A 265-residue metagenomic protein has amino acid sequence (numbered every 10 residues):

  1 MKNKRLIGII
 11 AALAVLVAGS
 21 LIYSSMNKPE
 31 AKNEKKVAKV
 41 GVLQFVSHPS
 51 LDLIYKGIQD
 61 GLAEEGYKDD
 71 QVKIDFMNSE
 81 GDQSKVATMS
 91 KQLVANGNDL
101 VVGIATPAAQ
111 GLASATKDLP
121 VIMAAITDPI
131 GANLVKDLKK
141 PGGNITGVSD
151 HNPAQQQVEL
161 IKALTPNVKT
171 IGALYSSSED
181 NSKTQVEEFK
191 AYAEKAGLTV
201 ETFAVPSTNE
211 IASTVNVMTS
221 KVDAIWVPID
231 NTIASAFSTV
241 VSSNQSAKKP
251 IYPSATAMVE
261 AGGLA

Functional and structural regions predicted by a protein language model:
M1-K39: Short, low-complexity disordered leader/linker segments with a strong preference for bacterial N-terminal type II
M26-V40, G66-D70, D137, P141 (+1 more regions): Immediate post-signal peptide segment of exported/extracytoplasmic ligand-binding proteins
V37-Q59, E65, D75-S84, S178 (+3 more regions): Extracytoplasmic "Venus flytrap"
I58, T146-A193: An alpha-beta-alpha
K73-A95, F203-M218: Structural motif
S79-V135, D230-Q245, K249-P253: Beta-alpha junction/loop-to-helix N-cap segments that form part of ligand/metal-binding clefts
A132-K162, E260-A265: Short beta-strand elements at the ligand-binding edges of bilobed clamshell
D180-K249: Pocket-lining segment of extracytoplasmic ligand-binding domains
